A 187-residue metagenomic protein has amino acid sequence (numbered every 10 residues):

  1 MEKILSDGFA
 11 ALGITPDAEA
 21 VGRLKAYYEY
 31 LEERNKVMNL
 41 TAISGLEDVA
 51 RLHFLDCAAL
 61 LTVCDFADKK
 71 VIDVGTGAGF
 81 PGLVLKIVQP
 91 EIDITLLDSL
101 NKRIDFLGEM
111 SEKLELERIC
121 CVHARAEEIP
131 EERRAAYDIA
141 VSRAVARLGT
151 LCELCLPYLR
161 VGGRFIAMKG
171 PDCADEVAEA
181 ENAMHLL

Functional and structural regions predicted by a protein language model:
M1-D68, I72, K102-I119: Class I SAM-dependent transferase core
L31, L85, K169: Residue-level signal for inorganic ion chemistry
G75: Conserved glycine-centered beta->alpha loop in an early N-terminal alpha/beta scaffold
A78-E91: Conserved SAM-binding loop of SAM-dependent methyltransferases across substrates and taxa, primarily the Class I
E91-T95, S99-L187: S-adenosylmethionine
